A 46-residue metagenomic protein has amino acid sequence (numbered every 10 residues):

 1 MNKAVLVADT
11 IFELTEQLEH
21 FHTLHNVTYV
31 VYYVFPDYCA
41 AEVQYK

Functional and structural regions predicted by a protein language model:
M1-D9: Short amphipathic
A4, L14-H20, V43-Y45: Intrinsic disorder/low-complexity segments enriched in polar/small residues
D9-Y33: A short, charged, amphipathic alpha-helix used as a generic interaction element across diverse proteins
F35-K46: C-terminal edge-of-domain segments
